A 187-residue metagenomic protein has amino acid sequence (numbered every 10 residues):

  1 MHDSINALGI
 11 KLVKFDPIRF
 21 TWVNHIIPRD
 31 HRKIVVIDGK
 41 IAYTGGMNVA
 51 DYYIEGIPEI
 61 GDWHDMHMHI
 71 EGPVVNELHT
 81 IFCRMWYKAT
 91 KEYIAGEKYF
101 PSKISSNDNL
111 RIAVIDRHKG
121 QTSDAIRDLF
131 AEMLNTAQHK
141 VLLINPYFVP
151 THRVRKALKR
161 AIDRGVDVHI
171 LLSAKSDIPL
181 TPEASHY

Functional and structural regions predicted by a protein language model:
M1-Y187: Charged, low-complexity intrinsically disordered terminal segments
